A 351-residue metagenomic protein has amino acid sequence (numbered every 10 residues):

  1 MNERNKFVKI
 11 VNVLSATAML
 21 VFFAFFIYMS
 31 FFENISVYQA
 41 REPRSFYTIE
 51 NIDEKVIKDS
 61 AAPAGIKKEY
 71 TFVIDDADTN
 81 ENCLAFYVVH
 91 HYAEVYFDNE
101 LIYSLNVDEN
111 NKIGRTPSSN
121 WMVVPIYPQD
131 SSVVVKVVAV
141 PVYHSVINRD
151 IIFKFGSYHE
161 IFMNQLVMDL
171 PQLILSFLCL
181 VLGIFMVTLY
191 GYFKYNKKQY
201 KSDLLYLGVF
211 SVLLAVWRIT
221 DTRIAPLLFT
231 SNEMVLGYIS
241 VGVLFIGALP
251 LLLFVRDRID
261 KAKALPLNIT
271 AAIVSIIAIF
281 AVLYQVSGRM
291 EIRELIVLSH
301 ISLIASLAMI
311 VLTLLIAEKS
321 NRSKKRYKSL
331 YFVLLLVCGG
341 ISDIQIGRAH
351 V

Functional and structural regions predicted by a protein language model:
E3-D78: Extended carbohydrate-recognition surfaces in non-catalytic/accessory domains of CAZymes and lectin-like proteins
F22-N34, V138-I147, W217-R218: Alpha-helical transmembrane segments of multi-pass membrane proteins
G65-V73, E81-C83, W121-V123, S132-V134: Intrinsic-disorder/low-complexity, polar/charged segments enriched in Ser/Thr/Lys/Arg/Asp/Glu/Gln
D76-F97, V135-V137: Aromatic-lined ligand-binding clefts that engage carbohydrates, nucleic acids, or primary amines
A93-V134, V138-D150: Beta-strand-rich ligand-recognition modules
R149-L189: Cytosolic-side membrane-insertion boundary helix
L173-R348: Juxtamembrane segments at transmembrane-helix boundaries in multi-pass signal-transduction membrane proteins
